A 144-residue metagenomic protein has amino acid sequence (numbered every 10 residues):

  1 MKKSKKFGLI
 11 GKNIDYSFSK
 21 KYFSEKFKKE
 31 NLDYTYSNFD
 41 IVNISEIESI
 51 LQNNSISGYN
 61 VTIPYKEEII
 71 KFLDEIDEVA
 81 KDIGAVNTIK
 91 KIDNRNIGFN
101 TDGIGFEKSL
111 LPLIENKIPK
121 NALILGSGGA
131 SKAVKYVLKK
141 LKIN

Functional and structural regions predicted by a protein language model:
K2-I114: Phosphate/diphosphate ligand-binding glycine-rich loop within oxidoreductases
G11, G98-G103, L110, I118-N144: Glycine-rich adenosine-cofactor-binding loop
